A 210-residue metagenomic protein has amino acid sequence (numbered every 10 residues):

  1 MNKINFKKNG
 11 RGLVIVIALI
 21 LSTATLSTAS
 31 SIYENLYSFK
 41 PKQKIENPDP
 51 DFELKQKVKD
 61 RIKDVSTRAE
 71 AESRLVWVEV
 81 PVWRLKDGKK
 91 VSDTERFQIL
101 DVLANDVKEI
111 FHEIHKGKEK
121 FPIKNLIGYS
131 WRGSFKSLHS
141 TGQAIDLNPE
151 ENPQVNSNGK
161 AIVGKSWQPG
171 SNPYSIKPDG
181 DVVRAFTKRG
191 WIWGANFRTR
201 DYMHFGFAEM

Functional and structural regions predicted by a protein language model:
I4-V14: Bacterial N-terminal signal peptides that target proteins for export
I15-A24: Bacterial N-terminal signal peptides
S27-A29: Boundary at the C-terminal end of the N-terminal hydrophobic targeting segment
Y33-D64: Structured beta-strand-rich cores of soluble
V58-L126: Active-site acidic/histidine clusters and adjacent loop/turn architecture that either coordinate catalytic ions
R61-A69, G133-K136, K177-P178: Intrinsically disordered, low-complexity boundary segments flanking structured domains
E109-D146, E151-Q154: Active-site-adjacent loop/helix surface patches within enzyme catalytic domains that shape the substrate-binding cleft
K136, T141-M210: Catalytic cores and adjacent binding grooves of peptidoglycan-active enzymes
